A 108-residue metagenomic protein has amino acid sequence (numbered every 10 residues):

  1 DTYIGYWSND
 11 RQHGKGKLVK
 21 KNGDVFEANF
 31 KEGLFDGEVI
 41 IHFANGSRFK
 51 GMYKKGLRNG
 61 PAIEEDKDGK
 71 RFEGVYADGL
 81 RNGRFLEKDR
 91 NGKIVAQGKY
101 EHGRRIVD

Functional and structural regions predicted by a protein language model:
D1-D108: Glycine/tyrosine- and acidic-biased, solvent-exposed loop/turn segments at the edges of beta-strands
